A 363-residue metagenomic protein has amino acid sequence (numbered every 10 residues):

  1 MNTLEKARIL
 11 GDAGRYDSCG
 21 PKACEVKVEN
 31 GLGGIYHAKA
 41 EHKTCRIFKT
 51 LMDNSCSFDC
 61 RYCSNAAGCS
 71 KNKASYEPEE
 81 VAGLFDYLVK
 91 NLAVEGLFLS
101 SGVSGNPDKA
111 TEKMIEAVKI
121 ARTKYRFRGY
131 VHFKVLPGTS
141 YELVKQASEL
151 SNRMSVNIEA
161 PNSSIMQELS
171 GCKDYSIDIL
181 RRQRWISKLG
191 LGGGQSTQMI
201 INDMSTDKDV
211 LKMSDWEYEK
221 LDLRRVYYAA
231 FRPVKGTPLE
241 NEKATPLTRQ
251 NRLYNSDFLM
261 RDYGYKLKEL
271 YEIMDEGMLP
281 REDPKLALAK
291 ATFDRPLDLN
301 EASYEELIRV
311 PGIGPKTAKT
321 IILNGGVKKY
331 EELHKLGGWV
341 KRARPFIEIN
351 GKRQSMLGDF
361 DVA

Functional and structural regions predicted by a protein language model:
M1-F58, W339-K341, I347-A363: Flexible, acidic/Gly-rich N-terminal and inter-domain linker regions that tether and position cofactor-handling modules
I47, C60, L99, V156 (+2 more regions): Conserved, mostly hydrophobic/aromatic
K49-E79: Canonical Radical SAM [4Fe-4S] cluster-binding loop centered on the CxxxCxxC motif and its immediate flanking residues
A67-L99: Conserved alpha-helical substructure of the radical SAM core
A82, G105-L267: Conserved AdoMet/S-adenosylmethionine-binding subsite of the radical SAM
P238-R309, G338-A363: Long, highly charged, low-complexity intrinsically disordered interaction regions that mediate electrostatic DNA/RNA
N324-G326: Residue-level signature of tetratricopeptide-repeat
